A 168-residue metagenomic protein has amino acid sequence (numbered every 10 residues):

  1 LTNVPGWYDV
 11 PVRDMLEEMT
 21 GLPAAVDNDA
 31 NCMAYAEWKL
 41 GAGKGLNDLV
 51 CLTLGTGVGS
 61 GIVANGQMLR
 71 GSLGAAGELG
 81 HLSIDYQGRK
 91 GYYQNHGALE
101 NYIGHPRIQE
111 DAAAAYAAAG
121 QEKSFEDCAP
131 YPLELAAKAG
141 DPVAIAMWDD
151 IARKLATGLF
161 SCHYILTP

Functional and structural regions predicted by a protein language model:
L1-D9, A25: Short beta-strand-loop/turn "lid" adjacent to the catalytic site in phosphate-handling enzymes
R13-L22, A36-D48, M68, Y86-P168: ATP-binding/phosphotransfer module of carbohydrate and carboxylate kinases, centering on a glycine-rich
D27, Y35: Generic enzyme active-site microenvironment
D29, G55: Active-site glycine-centered loops adjacent to acidic/histidine catalytic or metal-binding residues that shape
C32-A34, G59: Short, active-site-adjacent cap segments at secondary-structure transitions
L49-T53, G59-G61: Short glycine-aspartate micro-motif
A64-N65: A cytosolic small-molecule/anion-sensing beta-strand core signal
A75-K90: A short, polar/charged loop-to-alpha-helix boundary motif
